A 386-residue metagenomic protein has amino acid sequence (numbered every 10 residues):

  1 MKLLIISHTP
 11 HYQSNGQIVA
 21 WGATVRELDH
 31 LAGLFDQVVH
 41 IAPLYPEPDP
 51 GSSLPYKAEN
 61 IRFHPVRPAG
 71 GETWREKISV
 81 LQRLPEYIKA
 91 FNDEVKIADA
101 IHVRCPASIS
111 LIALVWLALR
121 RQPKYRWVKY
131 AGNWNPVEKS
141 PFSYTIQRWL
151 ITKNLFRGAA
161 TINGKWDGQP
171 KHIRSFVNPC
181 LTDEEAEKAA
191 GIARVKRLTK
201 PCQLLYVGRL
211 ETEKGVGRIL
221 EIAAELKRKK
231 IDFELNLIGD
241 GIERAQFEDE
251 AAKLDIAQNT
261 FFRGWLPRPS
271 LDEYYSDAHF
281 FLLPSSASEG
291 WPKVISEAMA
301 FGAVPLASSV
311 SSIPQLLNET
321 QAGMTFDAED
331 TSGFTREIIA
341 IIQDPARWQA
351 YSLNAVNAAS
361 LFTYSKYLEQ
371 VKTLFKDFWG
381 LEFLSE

Functional and structural regions predicted by a protein language model:
V95, W265-L266, E273-A278: Short alpha-helical donor nucleotide-sugar binding micro-motif in glycosyltransferases
C202, Y206-E225, I242-E248, S332: A conserved mid-protein helix/loop that constitutes part of the nucleotide-sugar donor-binding site
E248-L266: Nucleotide-activated donor-binding/catalytic signature segment of Leloir-type glycosyltransferases, i.e., the conserved
D272, I295-A300, P314-Q315: Short alpha-helical segment that forms part of, or immediately flanks, the ligand-binding pocket in carbohydrate-active
V304-A307: Short hydrophobic beta-strand element within catalytic cores of glycosyltransferases and related nucleotide-activated
E319-T320, M324-T331, A340-P345: Conserved acidic donor-binding segment of nucleotide-sugar-dependent glycosyltransferases
G333, A340, R347-L361, T373: A short, well-ordered alpha-helix in the C-terminal region of glycosyltransferases
Y364-E386: C-terminal alpha-helical cap of glycosyltransferases
